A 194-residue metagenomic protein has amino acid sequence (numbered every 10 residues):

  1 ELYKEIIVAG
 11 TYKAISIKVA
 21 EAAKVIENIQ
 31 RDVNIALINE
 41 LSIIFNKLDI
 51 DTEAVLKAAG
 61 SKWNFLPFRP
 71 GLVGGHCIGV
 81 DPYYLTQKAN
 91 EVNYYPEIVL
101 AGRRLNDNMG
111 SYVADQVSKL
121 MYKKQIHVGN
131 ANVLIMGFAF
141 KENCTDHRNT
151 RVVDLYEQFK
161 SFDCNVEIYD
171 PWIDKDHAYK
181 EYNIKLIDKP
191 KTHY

Functional and structural regions predicted by a protein language model:
E1-Y194: Structural/interface elements that position substrates and couple domains in central-metabolism enzymes
